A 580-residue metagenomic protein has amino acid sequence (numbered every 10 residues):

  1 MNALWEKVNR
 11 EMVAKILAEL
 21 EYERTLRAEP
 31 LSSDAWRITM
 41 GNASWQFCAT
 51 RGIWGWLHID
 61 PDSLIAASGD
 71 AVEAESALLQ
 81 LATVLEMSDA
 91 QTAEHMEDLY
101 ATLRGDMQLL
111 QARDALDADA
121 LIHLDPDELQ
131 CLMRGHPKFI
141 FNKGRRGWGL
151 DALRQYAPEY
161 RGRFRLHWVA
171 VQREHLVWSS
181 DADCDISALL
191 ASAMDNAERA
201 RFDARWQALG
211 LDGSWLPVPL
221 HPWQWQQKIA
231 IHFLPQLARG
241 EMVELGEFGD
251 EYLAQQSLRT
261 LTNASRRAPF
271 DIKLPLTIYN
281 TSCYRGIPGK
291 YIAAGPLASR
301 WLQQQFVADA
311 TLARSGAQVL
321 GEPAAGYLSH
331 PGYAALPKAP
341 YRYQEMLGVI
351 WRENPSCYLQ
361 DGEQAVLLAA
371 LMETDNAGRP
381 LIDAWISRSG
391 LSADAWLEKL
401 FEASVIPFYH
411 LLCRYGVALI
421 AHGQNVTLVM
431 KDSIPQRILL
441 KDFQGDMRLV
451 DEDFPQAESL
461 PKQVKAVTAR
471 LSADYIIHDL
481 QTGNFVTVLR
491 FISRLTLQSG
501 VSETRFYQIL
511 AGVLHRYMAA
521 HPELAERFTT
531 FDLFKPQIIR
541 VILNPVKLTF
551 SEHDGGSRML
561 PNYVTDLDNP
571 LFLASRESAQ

Functional and structural regions predicted by a protein language model:
M1-A403, M430-Q580: Nucleotide/phosphate-binding site architecture used for ATP/NTP-dependent chemistry
V405-Y409: Short C-lobe core helix of eukaryotic-like protein kinase catalytic domains
H410-Y415: Protein kinase catalytic-loop region centered on the HRD/HxD motif
G416-V429: A short glycine-rich, hydrophobically flanked beta-strand micro-motif that places a catalytic Asp/Glu for divalent metal
